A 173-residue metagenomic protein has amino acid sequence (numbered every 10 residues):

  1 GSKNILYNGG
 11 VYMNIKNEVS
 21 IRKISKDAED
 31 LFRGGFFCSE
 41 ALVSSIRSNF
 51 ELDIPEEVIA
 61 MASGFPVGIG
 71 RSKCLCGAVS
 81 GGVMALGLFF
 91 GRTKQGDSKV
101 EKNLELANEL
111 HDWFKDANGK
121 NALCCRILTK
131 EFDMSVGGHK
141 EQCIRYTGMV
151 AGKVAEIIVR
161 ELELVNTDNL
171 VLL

Functional and structural regions predicted by a protein language model:
G1-Y12: Short, Lys/Arg-enriched N-terminal segments with co-localized hydrophobic residues within the first ~10-30 amino acids
M13-G34: Polybasic, low-complexity association/targeting segments
N14-S20, I46-G64, N121-L128: Acidic-glycine-rich active-site phosphate/pyrophosphate-binding loop
K26-R33, F65-K73, D97, S135-H139: A short glycine/serine-rich beta->alpha loop
N49-A60, L88-L106: Phosphate-handling active-site elements
F65-V100: Helix-adjacent hinge/juxtasegments
N103-L173: C-terminal binding/interaction regions
